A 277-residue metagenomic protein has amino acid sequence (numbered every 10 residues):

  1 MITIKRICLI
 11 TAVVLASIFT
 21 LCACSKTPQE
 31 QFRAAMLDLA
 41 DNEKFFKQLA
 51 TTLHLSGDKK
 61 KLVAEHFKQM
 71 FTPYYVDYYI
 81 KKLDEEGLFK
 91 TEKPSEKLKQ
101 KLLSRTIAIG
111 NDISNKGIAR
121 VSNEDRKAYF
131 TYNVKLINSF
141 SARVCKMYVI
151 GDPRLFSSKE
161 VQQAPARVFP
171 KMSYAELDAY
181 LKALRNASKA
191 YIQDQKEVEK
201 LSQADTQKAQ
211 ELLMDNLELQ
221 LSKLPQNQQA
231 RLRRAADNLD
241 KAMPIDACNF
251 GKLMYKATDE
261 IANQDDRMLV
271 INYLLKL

Functional and structural regions predicted by a protein language model:
I2-T11: Bacterial N-terminal signal peptides that target proteins for export
T11-F19: Bacterial N-terminal signal peptides
L21-A23: C-terminal motif of bacterial Sec signal peptides marking the signal peptidase cleavage site
T27-M147: N-terminal Sec/ER secretory leader and immediately downstream segment of secreted/extracellular precursors
A40, D58, L62, H66 (+4 more regions): Long, contiguous all-alpha helical interaction modules
A128-R234: Extended amphipathic alpha-helical interaction segments
D215-L277: A cross-kingdom marker for long, charged
